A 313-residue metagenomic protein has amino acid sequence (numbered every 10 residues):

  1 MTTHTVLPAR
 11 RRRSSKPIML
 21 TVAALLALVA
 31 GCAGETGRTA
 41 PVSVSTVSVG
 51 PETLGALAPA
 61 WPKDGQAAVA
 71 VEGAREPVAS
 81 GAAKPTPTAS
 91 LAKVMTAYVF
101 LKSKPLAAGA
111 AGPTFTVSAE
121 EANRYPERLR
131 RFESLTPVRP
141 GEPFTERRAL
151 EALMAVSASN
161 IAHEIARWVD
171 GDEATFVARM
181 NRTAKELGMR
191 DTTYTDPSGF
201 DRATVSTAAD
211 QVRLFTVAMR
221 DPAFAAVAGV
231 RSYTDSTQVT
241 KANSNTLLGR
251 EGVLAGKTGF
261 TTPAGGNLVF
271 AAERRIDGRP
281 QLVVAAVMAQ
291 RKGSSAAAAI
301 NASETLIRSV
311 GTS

Functional and structural regions predicted by a protein language model:
T2-Y98, P105-A107, T258-S313: Structured C-terminal helix/loop/strand segments within mature extracytoplasmic catalytic/sensor domains
G37-A209, T216-P222: Active-site-adjacent loops and short helices of periplasmic peptidoglycan-processing enzymes
M189-T193, A203-T204, D210, F215-S313: Domain-terminus/edge residues, biased toward the C-terminal soluble/receptor-binding domains of extracytoplasmic
